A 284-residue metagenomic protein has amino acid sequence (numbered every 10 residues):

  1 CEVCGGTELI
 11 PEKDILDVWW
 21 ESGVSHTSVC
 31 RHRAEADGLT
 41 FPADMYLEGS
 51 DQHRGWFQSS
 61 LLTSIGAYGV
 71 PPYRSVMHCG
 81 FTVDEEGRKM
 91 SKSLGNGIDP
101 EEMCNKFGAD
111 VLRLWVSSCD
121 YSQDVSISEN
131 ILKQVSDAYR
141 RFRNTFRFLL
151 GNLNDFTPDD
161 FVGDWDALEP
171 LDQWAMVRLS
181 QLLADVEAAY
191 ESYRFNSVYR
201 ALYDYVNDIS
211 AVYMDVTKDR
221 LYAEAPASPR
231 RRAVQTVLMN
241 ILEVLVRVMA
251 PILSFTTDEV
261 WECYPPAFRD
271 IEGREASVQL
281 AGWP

Functional and structural regions predicted by a protein language model:
C1-D155, A175-K218, T236-M249: Structured secondary-structure scaffolds
L9, F156-A184, D215-P284: Acidic, turn-prone loop/beta-hairpin segments
